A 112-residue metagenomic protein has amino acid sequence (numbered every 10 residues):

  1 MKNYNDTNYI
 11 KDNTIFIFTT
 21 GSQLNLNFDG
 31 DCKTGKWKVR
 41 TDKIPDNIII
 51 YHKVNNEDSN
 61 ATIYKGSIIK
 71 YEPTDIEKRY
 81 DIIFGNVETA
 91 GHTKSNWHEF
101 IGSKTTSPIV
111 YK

Functional and structural regions predicted by a protein language model:
K2-K112: Structured alpha/beta reader/binder surfaces that contact nucleic acids or chromatin modification marks
